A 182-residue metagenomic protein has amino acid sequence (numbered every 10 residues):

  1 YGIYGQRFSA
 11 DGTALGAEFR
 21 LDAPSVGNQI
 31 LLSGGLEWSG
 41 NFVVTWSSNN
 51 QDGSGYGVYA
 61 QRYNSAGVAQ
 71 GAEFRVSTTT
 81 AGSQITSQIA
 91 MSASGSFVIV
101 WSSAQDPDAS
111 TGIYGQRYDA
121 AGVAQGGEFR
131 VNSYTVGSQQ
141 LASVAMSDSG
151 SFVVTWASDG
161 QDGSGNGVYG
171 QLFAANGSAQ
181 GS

Functional and structural regions predicted by a protein language model:
Y1-S182: Extracellular, repeat-based ectodomains that mediate carbohydrate processing or recognition
